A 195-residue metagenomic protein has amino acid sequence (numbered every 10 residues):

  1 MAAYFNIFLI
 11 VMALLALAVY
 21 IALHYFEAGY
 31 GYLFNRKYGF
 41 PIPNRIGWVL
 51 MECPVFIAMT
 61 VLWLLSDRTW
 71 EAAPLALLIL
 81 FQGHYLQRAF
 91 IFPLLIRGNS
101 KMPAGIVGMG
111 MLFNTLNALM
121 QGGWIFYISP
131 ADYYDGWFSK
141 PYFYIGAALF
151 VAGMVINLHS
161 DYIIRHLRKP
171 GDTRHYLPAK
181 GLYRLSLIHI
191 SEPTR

Functional and structural regions predicted by a protein language model:
M1-I7, A58-I79, A118-Y144: Helix-coil boundary and interhelical linker segments in multi-pass alpha-helical membrane proteins
M1-T60: N-terminal signal-anchor/initial transmembrane insertion module of eukaryotic multi-pass membrane proteins
L15-A28, H84-L94, L116-W124, L149-L167: Transmembrane alpha-helical segments that form the membrane-embedded catalytic/substrate-channel core of multi-pass
Y32-W48, M102-L112, Y176-Y183: Juxtamembrane helix-capping/reentrant segments at transmembrane boundaries
R68-E71, I96-G105, Y133-W137, P170-G171: Membrane-interface helix-boundary motifs at transmembrane edges
A72-Y127: Hydrophobic alpha-helical segments and helix pairs
Y133-A147, V151-L187: Membrane-interfacial catalytic/cofactor-binding modules of polytopic membrane enzymes
S186-R195: Residue-level detector of conserved catalytic or cofactor/ligand-binding positions in enzyme active sites
